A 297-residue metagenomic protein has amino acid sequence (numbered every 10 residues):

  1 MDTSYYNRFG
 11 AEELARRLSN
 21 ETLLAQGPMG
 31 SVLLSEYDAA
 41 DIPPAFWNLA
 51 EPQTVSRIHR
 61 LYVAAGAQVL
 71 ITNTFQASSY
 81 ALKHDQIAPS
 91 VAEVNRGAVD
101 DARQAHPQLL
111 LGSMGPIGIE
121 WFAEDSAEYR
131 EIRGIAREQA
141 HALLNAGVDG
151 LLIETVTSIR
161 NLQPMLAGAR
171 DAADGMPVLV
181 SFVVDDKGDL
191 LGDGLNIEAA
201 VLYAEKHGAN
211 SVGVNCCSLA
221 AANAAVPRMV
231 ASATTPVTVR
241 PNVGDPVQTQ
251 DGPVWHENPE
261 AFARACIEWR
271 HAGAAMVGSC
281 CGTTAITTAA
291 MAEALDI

Functional and structural regions predicted by a protein language model:
M1-I297: Domain-level signal for soluble alpha/beta catalytic cores
